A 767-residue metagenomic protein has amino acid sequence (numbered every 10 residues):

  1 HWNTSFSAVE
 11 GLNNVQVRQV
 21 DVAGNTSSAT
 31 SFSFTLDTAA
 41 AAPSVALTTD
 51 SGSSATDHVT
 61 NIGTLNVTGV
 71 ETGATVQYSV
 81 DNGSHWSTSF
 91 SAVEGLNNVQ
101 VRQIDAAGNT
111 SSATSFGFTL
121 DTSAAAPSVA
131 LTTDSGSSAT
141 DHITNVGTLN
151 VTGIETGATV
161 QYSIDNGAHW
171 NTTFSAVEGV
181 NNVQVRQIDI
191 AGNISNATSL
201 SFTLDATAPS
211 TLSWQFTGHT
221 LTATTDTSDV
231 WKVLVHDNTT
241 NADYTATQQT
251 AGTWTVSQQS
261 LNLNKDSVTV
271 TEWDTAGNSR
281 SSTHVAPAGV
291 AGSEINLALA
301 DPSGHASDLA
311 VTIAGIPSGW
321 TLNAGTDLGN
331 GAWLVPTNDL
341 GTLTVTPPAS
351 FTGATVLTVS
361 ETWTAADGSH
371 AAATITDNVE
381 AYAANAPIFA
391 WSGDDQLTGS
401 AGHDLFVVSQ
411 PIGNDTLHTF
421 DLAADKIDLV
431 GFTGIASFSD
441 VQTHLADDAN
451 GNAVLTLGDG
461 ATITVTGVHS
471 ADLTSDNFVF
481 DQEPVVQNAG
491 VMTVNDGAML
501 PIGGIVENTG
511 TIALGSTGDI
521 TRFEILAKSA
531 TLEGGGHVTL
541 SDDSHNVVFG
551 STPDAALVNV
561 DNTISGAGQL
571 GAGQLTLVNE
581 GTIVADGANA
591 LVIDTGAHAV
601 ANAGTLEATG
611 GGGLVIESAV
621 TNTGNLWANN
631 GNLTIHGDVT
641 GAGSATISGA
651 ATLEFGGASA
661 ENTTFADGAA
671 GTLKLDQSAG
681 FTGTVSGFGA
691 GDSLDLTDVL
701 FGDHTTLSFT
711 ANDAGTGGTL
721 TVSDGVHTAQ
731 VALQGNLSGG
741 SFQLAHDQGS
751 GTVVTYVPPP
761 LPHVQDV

Functional and structural regions predicted by a protein language model:
F6-W86, F90-Q248, W254, Q258-A390 (+5 more regions): Extracellular glycosylation-rich, acidic/polar low-complexity regions of adhesion- and matrix-associated proteins
P43, P127, W231, S318-A324 (+5 more regions): GD-rich hexapeptide-repeat beta-solenoids
G73, G157, G460, A489-G490 (+14 more regions): Tight coil/turn sites that cap or link beta-strands
A310, D404-P411, A498-L500, G518-A527 (+5 more regions): Short aromatic-glycine motifs in intrinsically disordered, low-complexity regions
T376, E380-A386, T443-V486, A714-V767: Low-complexity acidic/polar repeat-biased segments
N385-S439, A489, M499-G518, A601-T605 (+3 more regions): Acidic, glycine-rich calcium-binding repeat modules characteristic of RTX/beta-roll and related beta-solenoid repeat
G413-T419, A423-G434, A453-T456, T462-G467 (+2 more regions): Extracellular, surface-exposed repeat/solenoid domains
G490-V558, N562, L575, G581-I583 (+3 more regions): Extracellular beta-helix/beta-solenoid repeat scaffolds
